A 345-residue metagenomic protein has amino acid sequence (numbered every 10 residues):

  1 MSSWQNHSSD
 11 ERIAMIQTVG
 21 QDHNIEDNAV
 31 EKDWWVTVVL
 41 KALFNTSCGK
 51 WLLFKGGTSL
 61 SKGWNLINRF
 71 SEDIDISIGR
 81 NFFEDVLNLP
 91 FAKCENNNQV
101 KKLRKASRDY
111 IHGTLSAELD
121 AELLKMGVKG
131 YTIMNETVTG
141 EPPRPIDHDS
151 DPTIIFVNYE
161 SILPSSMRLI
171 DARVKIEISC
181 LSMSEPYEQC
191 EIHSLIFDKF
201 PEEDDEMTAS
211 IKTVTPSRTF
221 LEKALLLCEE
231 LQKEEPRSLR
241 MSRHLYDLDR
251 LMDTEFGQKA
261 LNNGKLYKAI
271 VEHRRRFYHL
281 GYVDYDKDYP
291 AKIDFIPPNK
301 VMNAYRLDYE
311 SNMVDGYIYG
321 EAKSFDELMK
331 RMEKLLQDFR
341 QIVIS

Functional and structural regions predicted by a protein language model:
M1-L52, W64, N68, R80-S345: Structured mid-to-C-terminal alpha-helical surface segments
F54-T58: Glycine-rich beta-strand-to-loop/alpha-helix junction loops that act as flexible
S61: Betabetaalpha-Me/HNH-type nuclease active-site subdomain
